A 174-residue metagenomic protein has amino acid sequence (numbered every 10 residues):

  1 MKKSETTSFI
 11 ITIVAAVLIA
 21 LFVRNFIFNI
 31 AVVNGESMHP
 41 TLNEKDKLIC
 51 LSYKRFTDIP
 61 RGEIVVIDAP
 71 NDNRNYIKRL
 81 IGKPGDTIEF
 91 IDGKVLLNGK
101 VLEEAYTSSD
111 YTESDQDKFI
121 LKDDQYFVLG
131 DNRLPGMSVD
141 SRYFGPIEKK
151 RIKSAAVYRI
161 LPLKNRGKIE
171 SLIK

Functional and structural regions predicted by a protein language model:
K2-T6, I11-V14, F22, V32 (+1 more regions): Soluble "head" domains of membrane/secretory-pathway proteins
